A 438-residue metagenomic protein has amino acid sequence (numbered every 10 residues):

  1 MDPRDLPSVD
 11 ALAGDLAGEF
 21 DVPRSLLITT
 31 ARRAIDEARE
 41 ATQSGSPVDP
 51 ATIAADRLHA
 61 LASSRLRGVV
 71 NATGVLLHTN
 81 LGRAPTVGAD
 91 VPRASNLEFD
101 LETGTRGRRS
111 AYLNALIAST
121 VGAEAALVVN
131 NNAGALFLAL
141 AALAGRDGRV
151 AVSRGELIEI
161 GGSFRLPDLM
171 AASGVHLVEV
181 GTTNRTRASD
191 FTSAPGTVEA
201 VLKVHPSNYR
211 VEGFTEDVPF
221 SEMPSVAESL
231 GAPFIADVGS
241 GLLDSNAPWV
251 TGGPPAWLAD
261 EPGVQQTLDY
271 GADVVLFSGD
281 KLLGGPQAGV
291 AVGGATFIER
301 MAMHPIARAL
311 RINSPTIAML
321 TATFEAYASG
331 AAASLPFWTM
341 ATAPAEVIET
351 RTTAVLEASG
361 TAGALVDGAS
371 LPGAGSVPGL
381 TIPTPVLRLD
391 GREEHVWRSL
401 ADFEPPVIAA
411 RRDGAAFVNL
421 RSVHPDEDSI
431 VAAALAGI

Functional and structural regions predicted by a protein language model:
M1-L61: Long amphipathic alpha-helical segments
L6-P7, V70-G74, L283-P286, I382 (+1 more regions): Short Gly/Ser/Thr- and Asp/Glu-enriched loop/turn motifs at secondary-structure junctions
A31-R32, D36, A72-T73, G82-G104: Glycine-rich phosphate-binding segment of PLP-dependent enzymes
S44-T86: Long amphipathic N-terminal alpha/beta scaffold segment
R65-L66, A125-L127, F277, P405-A410: A short linear hydrophobic-aromatic micro-motif
T105-S314, A318-A326, L356, A434: Conserved PLP-enzyme active-site core in the AAT-like
T316-I317, T321, E325-G373: Conserved PLP-dependent catalytic core of the aminotransferase class-I/II
E349-V431: Conserved C-terminal alpha-helix-loop-beta "cap" of PLP-dependent enzymes that closes/shapes the active-site mouth
